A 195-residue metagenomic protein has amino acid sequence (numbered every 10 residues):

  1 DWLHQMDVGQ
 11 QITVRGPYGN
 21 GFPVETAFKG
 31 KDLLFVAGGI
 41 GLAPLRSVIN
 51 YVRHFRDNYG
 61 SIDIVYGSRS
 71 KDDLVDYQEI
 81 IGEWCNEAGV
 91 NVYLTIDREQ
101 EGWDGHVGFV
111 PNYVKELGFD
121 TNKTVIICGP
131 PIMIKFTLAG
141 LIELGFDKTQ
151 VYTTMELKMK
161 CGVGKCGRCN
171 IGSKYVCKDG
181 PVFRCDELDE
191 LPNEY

Functional and structural regions predicted by a protein language model:
D1-L34: FAD-binding FR-type
Q11, K31-D32, N58-D63, G89-N91 (+2 more regions): Residues at the starts of beta-strands that form the adenosine-phosphate
G16, A37, I64-R69, L94-I96: Short, structured patches in soluble enzyme cores that scaffold and shape functional sites
E25-K29, R56, F119: Short, flexible hinge/linker loops that cap or flank conserved catalytic cores
D32-L42: Short, glycine-rich nucleotide/cofactor-binding loops
I40-L45, M133: Hydrophobic/small residue at the entry helix of a nucleotide-binding pocket
P44-R56: Histidine-anchored nucleotide/phosphate-binding helix
S70-Y195: Reductase modules of NAD(P)H-dependent flavoproteins
